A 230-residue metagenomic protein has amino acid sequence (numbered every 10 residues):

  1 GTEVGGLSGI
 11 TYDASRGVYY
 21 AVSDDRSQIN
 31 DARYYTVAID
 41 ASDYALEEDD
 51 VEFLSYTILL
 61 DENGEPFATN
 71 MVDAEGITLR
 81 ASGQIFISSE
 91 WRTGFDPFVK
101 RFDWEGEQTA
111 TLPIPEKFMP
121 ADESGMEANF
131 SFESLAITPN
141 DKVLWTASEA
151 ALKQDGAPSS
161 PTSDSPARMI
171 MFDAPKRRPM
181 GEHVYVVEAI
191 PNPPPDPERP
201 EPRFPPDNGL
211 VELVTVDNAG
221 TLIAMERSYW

Functional and structural regions predicted by a protein language model:
G1-W230: Sequence/structural signature of beta-propeller domains
